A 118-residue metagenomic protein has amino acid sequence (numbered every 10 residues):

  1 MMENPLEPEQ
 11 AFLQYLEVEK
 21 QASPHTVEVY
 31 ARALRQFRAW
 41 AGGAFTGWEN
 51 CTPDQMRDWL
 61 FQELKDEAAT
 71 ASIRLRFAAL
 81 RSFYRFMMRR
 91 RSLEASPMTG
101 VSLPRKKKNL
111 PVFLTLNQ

Functional and structural regions predicted by a protein language model:
M1-E7: A detector for short, charged/polar N-terminal pre-domain segments
E9-H25, A31-L110: N-terminal core-binding DNA-recognition domain of tyrosine recombinases/integrases
L110-Q118: Long, amphipathic, Lys/Arg-enriched alpha-helical "connector/arm" segment
